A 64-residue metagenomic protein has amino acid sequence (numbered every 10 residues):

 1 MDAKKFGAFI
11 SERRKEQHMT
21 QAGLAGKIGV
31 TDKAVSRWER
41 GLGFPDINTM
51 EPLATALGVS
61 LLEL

Functional and structural regions predicted by a protein language model:
M1-E16: A short, Lys/Arg-rich alpha-helix, primarily the initiator
A3, L42-G43: Charged, low-complexity surface patches
F9, T31, T49: Residues within the DNA-recognition helix of helix-turn-helix
E12, E39, D46-N48: Basic, gly/Ser/Thr/Pro-rich low-complexity segments located predominantly at protein N termini
H18-R37, G43, P52, A56: Short alpha-helical DNA-recognition segment
N48-E63: DNA major-groove recognition helix of helix-turn-helix/homeodomain DNA-binding modules
